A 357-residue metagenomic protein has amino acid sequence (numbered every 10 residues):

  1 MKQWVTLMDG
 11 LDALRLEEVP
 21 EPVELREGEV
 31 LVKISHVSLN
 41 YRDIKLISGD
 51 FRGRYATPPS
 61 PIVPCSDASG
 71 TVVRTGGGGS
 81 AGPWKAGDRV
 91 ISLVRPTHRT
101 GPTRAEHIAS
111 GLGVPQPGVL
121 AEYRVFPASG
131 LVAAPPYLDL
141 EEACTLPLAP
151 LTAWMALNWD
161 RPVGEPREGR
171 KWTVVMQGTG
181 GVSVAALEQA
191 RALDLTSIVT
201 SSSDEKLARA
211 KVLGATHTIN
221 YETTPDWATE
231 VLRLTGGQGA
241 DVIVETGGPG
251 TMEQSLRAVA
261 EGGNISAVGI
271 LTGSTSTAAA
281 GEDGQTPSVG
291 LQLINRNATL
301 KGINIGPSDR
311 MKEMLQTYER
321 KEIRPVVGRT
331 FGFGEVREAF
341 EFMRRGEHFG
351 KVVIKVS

Functional and structural regions predicted by a protein language model:
W4, G237, S266, E322-R329 (+1 more regions): C-terminal capping/lid region of NAD(P)-dependent oxidoreductase domains
P22-V37, F51-T100, P117, P135-L138: Glycine-rich beta-strand-centered segment in the early N-terminal region that forms part of a ligand/cofactor-binding
T71, D88-R89, W172, A192 (+1 more regions): Residue-level marker of beta-strand positions
I91, D241-V244: N-terminal Rossmann-like NAD(P) cofactor-binding module of classical short-chain dehydrogenase/reductase
V94-Q177: NAD(P)H dinucleotide-binding glycine-rich loop of Rossmann-like/cofactor-binding domains, especially the beta1-alpha1
H107-A109, L193, G247-R329, K355-S357: Glycine-rich phosphate-binding loop and adjacent beta-alpha segment of Rossmann(oid) nucleotide-cofactor-binding
E141-T224: Mid-domain Rossmann-like dinucleotide-binding core that forms the NAD(H)/NADP(H) cofactor-binding site
P225-G237: Short amphipathic alpha-helix with an adjacent loop that forms part of the alpha/beta core around
